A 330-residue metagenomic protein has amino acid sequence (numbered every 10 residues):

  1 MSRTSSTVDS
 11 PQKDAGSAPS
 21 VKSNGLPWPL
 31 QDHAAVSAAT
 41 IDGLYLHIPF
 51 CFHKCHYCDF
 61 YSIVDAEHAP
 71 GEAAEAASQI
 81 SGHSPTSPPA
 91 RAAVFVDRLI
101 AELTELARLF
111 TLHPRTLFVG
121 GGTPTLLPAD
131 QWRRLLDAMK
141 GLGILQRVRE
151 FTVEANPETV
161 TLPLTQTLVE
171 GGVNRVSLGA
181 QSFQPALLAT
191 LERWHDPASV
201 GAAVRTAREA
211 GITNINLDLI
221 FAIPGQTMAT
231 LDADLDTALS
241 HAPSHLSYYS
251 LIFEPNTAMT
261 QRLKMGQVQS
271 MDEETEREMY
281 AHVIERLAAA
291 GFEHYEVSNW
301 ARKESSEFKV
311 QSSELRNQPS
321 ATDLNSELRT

Functional and structural regions predicted by a protein language model:
M1-Y45, A73-A77, P85, F110-L112: N-terminal [4Fe-4S]-dependent radical SAM core
D9, D14, H83, N317 (+1 more regions): Intrinsic-disorder-associated, low-complexity terminal segments enriched in Asp/Asn/His/Tyr and depleted of Lys/Arg
W28-G43, Y61-E72, S87-A107, L112-K309 (+1 more regions): C-terminal scaffold of the Radical SAM
H47-S62: Local cysteine-cluster metal-coordination motifs and their immediate loop/turn environment, predominantly Fe-S cluster
A76-Q79, T257: Residue-level signal for threonine
